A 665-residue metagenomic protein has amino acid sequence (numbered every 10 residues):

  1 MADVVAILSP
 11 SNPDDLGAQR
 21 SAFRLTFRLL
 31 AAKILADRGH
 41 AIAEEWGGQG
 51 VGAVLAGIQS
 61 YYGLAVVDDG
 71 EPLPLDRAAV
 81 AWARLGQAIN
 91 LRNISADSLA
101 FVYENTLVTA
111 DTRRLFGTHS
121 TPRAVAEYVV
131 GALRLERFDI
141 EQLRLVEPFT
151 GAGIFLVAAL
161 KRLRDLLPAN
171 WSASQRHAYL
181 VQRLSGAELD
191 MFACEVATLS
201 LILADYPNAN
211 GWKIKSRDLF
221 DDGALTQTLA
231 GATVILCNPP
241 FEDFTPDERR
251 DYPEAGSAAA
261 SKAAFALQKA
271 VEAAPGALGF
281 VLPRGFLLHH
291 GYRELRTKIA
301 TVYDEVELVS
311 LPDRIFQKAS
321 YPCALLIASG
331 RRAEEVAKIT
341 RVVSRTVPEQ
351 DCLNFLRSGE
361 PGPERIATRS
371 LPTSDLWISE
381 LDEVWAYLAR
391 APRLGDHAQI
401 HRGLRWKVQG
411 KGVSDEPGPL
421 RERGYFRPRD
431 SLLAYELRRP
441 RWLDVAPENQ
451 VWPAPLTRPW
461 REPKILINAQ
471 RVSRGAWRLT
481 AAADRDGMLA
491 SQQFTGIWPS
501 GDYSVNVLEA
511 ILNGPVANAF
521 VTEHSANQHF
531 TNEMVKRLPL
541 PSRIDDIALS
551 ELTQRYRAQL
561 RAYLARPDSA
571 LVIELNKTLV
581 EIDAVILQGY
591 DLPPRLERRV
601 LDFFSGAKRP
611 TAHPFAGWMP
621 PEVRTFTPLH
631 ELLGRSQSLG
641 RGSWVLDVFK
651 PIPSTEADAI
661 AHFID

Functional and structural regions predicted by a protein language model:
M1-Q182, A187-V196, S200, D218-G223 (+6 more regions): Class I S-adenosyl-L-methionine
S9-T26, R92-S95, S257-A259, E416-P419 (+2 more regions): Structural motif
G17, R134-L135, A173-S174, F220-T226 (+8 more regions): Generic recognition of flexible, low-complexity loop/linker segments
T106-L107, A124, F149-A152, E188-M191 (+13 more regions): Short, flexible loop/turn elements at secondary-structure junctions
A124-V125, V157, M191-C194, I202 (+5 more regions): Signature of N6-adenine DNA methyltransferases within the class I
L133-L135, V146, A270-E272, R332 (+5 more regions): Proline-centric
P363-Q409, R421-E422, F426, S542-D665: Non-catalytic DNA-recognition/assembly elements of restriction-modification systems
L376-A548, V645, F649-D665: Polybasic, glycine- and aromatic-enriched phosphate-binding surface used to engage nucleic acids
